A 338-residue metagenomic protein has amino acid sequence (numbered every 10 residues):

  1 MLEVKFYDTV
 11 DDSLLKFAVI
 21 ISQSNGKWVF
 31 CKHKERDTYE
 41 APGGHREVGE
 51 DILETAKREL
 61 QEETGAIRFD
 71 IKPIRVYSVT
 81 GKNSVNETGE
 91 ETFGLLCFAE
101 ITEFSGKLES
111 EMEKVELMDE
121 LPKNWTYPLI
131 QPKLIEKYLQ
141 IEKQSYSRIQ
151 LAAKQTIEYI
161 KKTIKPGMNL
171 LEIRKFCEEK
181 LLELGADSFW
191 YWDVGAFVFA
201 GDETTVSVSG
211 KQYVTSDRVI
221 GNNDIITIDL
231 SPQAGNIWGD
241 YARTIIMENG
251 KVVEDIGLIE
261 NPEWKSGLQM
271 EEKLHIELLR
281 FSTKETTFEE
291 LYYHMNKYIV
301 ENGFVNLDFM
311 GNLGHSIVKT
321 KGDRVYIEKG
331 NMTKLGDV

Functional and structural regions predicted by a protein language model:
M1-V19: Acidic, metal-coordinating catalytic segment for phosphate/diphosphate chemistry, firing primarily on the Nudix
D12-L14, E87-F93, I220: A generic structural micro-feature
F17-V19, W28, V194-A196: Short glycine-rich loop/turn motifs
Q23-E62: Conserved Nudix-box catalytic region and its N-terminal flanking loop in Nudix hydrolases and closely related
W28-V29, E103-K107, V252-V253: Short helix-loop capping/hinge motifs at secondary-structure junctions, enriched in acidic/polar residues
H33-K34, E109-S110, I237-Y241: Short glycine/proline-enriched turns and hinge-like loops at secondary-structure junctions
R46-D70, Y77-L134: Unchanged
E142-V338: Active-site neighborhoods and metal-handling regions in enzymes and metal-associated proteins
